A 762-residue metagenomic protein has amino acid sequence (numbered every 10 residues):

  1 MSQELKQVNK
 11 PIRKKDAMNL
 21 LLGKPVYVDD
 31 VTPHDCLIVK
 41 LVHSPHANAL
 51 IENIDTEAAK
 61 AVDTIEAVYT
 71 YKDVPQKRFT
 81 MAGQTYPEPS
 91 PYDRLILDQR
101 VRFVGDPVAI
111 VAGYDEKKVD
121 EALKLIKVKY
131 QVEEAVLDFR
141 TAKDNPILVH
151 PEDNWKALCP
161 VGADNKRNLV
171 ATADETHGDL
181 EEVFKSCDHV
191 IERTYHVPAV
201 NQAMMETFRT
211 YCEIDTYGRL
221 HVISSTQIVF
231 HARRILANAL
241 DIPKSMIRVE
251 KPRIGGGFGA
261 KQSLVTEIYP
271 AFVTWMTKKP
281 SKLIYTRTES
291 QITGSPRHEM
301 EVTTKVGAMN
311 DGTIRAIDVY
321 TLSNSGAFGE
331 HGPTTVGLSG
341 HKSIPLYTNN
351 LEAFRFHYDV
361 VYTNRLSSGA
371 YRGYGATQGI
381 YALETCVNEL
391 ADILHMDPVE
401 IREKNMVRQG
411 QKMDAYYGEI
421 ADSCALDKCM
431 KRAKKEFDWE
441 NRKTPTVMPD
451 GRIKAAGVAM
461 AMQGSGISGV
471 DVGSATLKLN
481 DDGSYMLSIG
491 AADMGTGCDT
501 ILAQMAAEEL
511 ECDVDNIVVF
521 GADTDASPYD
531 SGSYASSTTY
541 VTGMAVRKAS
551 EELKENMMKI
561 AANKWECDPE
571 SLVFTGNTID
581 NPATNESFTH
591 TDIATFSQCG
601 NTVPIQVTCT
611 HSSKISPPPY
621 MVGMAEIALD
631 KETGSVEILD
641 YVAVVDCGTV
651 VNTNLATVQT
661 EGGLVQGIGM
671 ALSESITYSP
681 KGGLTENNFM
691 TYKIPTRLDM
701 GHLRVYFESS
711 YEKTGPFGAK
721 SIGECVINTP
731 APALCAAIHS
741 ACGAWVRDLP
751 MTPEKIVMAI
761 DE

Functional and structural regions predicted by a protein language model:
M1-G162, V190, F596-Q598, S679: Flexible, low-hydrophobicity surface segments
K10, D16-N19, Y86-P87, A163-T210 (+4 more regions): Glycine-rich loop/linker segments at domain edges
T64-A67, M246, D311, N516: Glycine-centered tight turns that cap/initiate beta-strands
Y71-K72, D241-M246, M276-S281, V336-Q463 (+1 more regions): C-terminal catalytic domains of large/alpha subunits in multi-subunit enzymes
Y114, K279-S325, M544-V573, N577: Phosphate/diphosphate-binding loops
H150-L240, M406-S484, C609, T685-Y706: Helix-loop-helix junctions that connect adjacent transmembrane helices in secondary transporters/permeases, recognized
R234, G255-K278, K282-Y285, C498-A506: Thiamine diphosphate
S465-S527, T542: Catalytic phosphate/nucleotide-handling subdomain of diverse soluble enzymes
